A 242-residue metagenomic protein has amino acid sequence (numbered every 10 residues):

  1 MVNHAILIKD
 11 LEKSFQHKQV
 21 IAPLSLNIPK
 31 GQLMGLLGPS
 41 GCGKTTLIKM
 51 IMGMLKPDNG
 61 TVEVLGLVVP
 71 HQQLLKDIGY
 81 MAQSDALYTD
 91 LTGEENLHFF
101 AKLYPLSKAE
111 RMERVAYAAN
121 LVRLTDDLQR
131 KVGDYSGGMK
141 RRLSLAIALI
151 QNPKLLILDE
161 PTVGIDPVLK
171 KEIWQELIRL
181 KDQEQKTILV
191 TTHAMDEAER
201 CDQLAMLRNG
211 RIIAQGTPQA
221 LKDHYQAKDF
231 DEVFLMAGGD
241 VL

Functional and structural regions predicted by a protein language model:
M52: Helix-to-loop junction immediately C-terminal to a conserved catalytic motif
G60-K76: Conserved ABC transporter NBD signature motif
H98, K102, A109-D127: Conserved ABC ATPase "signature" region
K131-Y135: Conserved ABC ATPase signature
L156-D159: Catalytic Walker B motif of ABC-type/P-loop ATPase nucleotide-binding domains
Q215-G216: ABC ATPase "signature
